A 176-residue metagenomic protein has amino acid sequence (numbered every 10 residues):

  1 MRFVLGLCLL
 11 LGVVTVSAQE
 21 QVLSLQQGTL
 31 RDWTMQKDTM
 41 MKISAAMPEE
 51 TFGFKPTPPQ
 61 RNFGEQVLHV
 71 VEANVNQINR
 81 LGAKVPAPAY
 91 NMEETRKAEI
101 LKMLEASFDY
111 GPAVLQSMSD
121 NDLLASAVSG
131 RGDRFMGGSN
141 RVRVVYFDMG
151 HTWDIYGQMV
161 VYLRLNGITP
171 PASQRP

Functional and structural regions predicted by a protein language model:
V4-V14: Bacterial N-terminal signal peptides
V16-E20: Boundary at the C-terminal end of the N-terminal hydrophobic targeting segment
Q21-G28, D32-W33: N-terminal beta-strand motif that seeds the catalytic metal site of vicinal oxygen chelate
L30-T34, D38-M41, T51-Y90, G130-P176: Short, contiguous alpha-helical
T39, I43-S44, I78, Y110 (+1 more regions): Well-ordered alpha-helical scaffold segments within catalytic/enzyme domains
M47-P48: Membrane-proximal, proline-rich intrinsically disordered regions
T95-G132, G137-W153: Acidic/histidine-rich alpha-helical segments that form the ligand environment of transition-metal centers
